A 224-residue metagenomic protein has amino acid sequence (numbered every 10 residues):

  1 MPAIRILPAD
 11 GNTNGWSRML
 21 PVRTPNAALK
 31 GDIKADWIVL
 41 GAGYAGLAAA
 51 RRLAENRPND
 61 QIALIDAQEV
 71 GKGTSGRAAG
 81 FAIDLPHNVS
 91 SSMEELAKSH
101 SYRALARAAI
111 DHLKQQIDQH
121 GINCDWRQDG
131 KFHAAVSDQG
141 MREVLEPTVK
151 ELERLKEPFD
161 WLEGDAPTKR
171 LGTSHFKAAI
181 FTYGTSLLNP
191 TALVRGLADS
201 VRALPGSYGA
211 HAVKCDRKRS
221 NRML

Functional and structural regions predicted by a protein language model:
M1-W37, E55-Q61: Extreme N-terminal leader/targeting segments of oxidoreductases
K30, K72-S75, R170-T173: Short glycine-biased active-site loop of nucleotidyltransferases that positions the nucleotide triphosphate and helps
W37, G41-L47, A67: Glycine-rich Rossmann-fold phosphate-binding loop(s) that bind the pyrophosphate of adenine dinucleotide cofactors
G46-A50, A106-D111, V194: Short, hydrophobic/amphipathic alpha-helical packing segments that form internal helix faces or helix-helix interfaces
A50, A54-E55, S200-R202: Gly/Ala-rich phosphate-binding loop of Rossmann-like dinucleotide-binding domains, activating on the conserved
A54-R77: Glycine-rich FAD pyrophosphate-binding loop
I83-G164: Dinucleotide-binding Rossmann-like beta1-alpha1 core, especially the glycine-rich loop that anchors the ADP
E143, K150-E153, P167, S174-L224: Helical element adjacent to the flavin cofactor pocket in flavoenzyme catalytic cores
